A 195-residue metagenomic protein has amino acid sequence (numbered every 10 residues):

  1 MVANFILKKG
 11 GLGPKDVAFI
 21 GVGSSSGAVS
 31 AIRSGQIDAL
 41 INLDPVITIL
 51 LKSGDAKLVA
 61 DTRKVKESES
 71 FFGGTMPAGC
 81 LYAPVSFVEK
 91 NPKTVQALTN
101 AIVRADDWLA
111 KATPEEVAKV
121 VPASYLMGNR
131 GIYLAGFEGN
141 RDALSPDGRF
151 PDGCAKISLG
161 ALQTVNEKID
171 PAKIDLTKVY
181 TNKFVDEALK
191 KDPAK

Functional and structural regions predicted by a protein language model:
M1-S53, D152, K156: Bilobed "Venus flytrap"/periplasmic-binding protein-like clamshell domains and structurally analogous long
L7, K111, E115-E116, K173 (+1 more regions): Mature soluble domains of exported/periplasmic/lumenal proteins and thiol-rich metal-chelating peptides
K8, G13, A56, L126-G128 (+1 more regions): Short coil/loop linkers at secondary-structure junctions
D16, I41, V59-A60, G131 (+1 more regions): A generic structural-conservation signal
S24, R63-K64, T181-F184: Residues that form or immediately flank small-molecule/cofactor binding pockets and catalytic motifs
G27-S30, S34-A123: Pocket-lining segment of extracytoplasmic ligand-binding domains
V88-I169: Secondary-structure end/capping motifs
L159-K195: Conserved C-terminal helix/tail region of periplasmic/extracytoplasmic solute-binding proteins
